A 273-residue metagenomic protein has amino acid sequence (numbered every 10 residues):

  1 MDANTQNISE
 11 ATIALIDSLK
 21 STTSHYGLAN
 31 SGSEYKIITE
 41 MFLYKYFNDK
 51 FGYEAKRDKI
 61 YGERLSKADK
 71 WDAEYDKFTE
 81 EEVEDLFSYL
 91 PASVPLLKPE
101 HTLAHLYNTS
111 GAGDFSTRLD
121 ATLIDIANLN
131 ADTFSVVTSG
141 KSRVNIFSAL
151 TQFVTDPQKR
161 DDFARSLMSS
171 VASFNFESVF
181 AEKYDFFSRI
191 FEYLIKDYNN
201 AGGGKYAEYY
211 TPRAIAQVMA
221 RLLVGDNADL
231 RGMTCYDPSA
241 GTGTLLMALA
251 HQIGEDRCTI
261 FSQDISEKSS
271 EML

Functional and structural regions predicted by a protein language model:
M1-N227: Non-catalytic, mostly N-terminal accessory regions of nucleic-acid modification and defense proteins
K205-L273: Conserved S-adenosyl-L-methionine
